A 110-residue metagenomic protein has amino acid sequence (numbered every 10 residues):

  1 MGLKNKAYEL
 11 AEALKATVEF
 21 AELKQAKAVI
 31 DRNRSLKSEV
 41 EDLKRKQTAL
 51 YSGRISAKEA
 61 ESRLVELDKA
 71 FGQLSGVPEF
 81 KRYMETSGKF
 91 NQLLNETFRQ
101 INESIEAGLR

Functional and structural regions predicted by a protein language model:
M1-R110: Terminal, compositionally biased segments used for targeting/anchoring and flexible tails
